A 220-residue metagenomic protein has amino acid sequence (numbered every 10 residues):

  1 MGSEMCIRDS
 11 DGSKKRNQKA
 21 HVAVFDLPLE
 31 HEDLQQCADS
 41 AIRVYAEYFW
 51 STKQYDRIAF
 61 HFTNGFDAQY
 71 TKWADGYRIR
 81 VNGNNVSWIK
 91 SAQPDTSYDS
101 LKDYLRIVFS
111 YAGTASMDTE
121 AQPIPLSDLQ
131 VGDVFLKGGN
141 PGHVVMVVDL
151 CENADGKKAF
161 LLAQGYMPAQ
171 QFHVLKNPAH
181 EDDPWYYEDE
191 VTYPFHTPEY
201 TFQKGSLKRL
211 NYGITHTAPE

Functional and structural regions predicted by a protein language model:
G2-I7: Short, small-residue-biased leader/transition segments that mark boundaries at the very start of proteins
S10-D11, D39: N-terminal targeting peptides, primarily Sec-dependent signal peptides and immediately adjacent pre/propeptide regions
S13-L29: Acidic/histidine-rich, surface-exposed loop or edge segments in extracytoplasmic proteins
K19, E30-Q130, L136-V144, V148-M167: Acidic/His-rich structured neighborhood in mature extracellular/periplasmic domains
V24-D26, R57, D182: Generic secondary-structure boundary/loop-capping signal
K158-L161, G165-E220: Low-complexity, Gly/Ser/Thr/Pro-rich intrinsically disordered linker/tail segments
